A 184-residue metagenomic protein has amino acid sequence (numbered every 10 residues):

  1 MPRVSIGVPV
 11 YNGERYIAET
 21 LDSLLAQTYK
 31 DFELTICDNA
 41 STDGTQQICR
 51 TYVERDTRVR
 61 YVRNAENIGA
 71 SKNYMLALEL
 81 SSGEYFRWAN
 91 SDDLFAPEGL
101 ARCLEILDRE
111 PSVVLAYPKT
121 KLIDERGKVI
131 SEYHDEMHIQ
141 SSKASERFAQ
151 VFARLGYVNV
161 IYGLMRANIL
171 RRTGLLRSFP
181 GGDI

Functional and structural regions predicted by a protein language model:
M1-L25: N-proximal low-complexity "stem/linker" segments adjacent to membrane-targeting elements
P2-V4, L25-I36, G44, T57-R60: Short loop->beta transition adjacent to catalytic acidic/histidine clusters or analogous donor-positioning motifs
I6, E79, A96, S142-I184: Conserved nucleotide-sugar donor-binding catalytic segment
A18, D43-T51, E98: Acidic helix N-cap motif at the loop->helix transition within catalytic regions of sugar-transfer enzymes
S23, K30, D38-Q47, E66 (+1 more regions): A conserved acidic beta->alpha catalytic loop
N64-S81: Glycine-rich, basic loop-to-helix element that forms the pyrophosphate-binding segment of sugar-nucleotide handling
F86: Short aromatic/hydrophobic "clamp" motif used to bind/position activated sugar donors
E98-E132: Conserved donor NDP-sugar-binding/catalytic core segment of glycosyltransferases
